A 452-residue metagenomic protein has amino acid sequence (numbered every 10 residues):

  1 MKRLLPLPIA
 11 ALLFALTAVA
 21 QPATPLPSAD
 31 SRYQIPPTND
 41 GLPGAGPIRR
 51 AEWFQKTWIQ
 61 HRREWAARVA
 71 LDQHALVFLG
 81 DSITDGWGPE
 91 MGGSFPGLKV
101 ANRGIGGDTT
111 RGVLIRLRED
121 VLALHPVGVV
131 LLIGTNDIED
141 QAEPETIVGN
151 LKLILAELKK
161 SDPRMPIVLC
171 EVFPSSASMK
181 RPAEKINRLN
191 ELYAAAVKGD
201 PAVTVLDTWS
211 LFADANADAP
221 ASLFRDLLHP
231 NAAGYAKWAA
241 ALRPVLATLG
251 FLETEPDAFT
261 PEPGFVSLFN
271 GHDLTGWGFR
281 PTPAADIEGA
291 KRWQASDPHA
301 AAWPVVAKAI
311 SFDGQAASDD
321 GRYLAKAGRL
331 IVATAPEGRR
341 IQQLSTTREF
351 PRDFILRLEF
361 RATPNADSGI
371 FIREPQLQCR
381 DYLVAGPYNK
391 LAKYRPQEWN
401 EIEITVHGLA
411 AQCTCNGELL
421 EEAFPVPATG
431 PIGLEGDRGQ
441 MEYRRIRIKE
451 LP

Functional and structural regions predicted by a protein language model:
M1-F78, T84-D85, P89, G93-S94 (+2 more regions): N-terminal secretory targeting modules
D40-W53, G88, P96-G112, E139 (+2 more regions): Acidic/histidine-rich helix-loop elements that form or flank divalent-metal/phosphate-binding sites at the catalytic
A75-L79, V100-G104, G128-I133, P166-E171 (+4 more regions): Structural recognition of the beta-strand scaffold that forms the well-ordered cores of secreted hydrolase catalytic
S82-G86, G106-T110, T135-D140, F173-A177 (+8 more regions): Solvent-exposed loop/turn segments at secondary-structure junctions within structured extracellular/periplasmic domains
T84-A101, T110-K152, E157, V168 (+1 more regions): Oxyanion-hole/transition-state-stabilizing segment in secreted/luminal serine hydrolases and related acyltransferases
V148-C170, N187-R188, L192-V203: Charged, glycine-enriched surface loops/patches that mediate electrostatic binding to polyanionic ligands
K152, L252-P452: Carbohydrate-interacting regions of secretory-pathway proteins
P174-E253: Catalytic His-Asp segment of secreted/periplasmic serine-dependent ester chemistry enzymes
